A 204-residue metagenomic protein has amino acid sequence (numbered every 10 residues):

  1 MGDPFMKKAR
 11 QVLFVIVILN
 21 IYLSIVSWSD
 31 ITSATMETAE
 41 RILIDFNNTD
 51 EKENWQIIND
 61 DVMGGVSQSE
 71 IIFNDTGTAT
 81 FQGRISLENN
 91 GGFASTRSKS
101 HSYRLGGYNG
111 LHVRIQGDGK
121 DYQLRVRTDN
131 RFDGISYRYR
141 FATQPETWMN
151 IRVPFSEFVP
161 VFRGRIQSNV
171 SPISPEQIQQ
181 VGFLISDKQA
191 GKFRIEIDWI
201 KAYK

Functional and structural regions predicted by a protein language model:
F5-F14: Bacterial N-terminal signal peptides that target proteins for export
K7, S24-K204: Beta-rich carbohydrate-recognition modules and glycan-binding surfaces
V15-S24: Bacterial N-terminal signal peptides
